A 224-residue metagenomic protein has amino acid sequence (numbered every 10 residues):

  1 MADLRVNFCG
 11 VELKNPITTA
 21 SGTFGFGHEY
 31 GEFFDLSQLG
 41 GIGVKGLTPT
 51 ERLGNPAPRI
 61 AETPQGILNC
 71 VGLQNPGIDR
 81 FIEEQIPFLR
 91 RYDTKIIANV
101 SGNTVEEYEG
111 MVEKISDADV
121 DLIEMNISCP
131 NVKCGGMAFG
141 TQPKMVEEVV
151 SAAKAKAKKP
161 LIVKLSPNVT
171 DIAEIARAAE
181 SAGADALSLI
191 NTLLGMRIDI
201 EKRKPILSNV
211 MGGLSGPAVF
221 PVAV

Functional and structural regions predicted by a protein language model:
M1-I96, G102: N-terminal capping/small domains of soluble enzymes
E32, L36, G41, N103-V224: Alpha/beta enzyme core
